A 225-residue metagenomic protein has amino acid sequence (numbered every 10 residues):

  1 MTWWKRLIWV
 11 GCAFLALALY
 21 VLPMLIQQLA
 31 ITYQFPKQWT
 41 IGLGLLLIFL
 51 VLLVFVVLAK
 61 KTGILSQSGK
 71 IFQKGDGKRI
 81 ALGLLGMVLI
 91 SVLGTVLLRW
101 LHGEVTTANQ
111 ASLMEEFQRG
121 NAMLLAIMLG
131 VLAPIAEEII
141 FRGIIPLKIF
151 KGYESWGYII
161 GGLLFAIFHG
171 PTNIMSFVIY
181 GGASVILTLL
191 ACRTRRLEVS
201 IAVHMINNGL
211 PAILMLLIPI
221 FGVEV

Functional and structural regions predicted by a protein language model:
M1-W4: Short, Lys/Arg-rich, polar N-terminal cytosolic tail immediately upstream of the first transmembrane signal-anchor
R6-G63: Alpha-helical transmembrane segments in multi-pass membrane proteins
V10-V21, L45-F49, I80, L84-V88 (+7 more regions): Alpha-helical transmembrane spans of integral membrane proteins, capturing the lipid-embedded, hydrophobic core of TM
Y20-Q28, T95, R99, P211-V223: Juxtamembrane/transmembrane-helix interface segments of polytopic membrane transporters
Q27-I31, K60, H102-G103, H169-T172 (+2 more regions): Short helix-capping/hinge motifs at transmembrane helix termini and TM-loop junctions
T32-P36, L65-A133, F221-V225: Juxtamembrane helix-loop-helix connectors linking adjacent transmembrane helices in multi-pass membrane enzymes
Q34-L43, Q110-E115, S176-V185: Non-cytosolic membrane-interface motifs at loop->transmembrane helix junctions
V92, G120-V225: Transmembrane helix-loop-helix hairpins at the membrane interface of multi-pass integral membrane proteins
